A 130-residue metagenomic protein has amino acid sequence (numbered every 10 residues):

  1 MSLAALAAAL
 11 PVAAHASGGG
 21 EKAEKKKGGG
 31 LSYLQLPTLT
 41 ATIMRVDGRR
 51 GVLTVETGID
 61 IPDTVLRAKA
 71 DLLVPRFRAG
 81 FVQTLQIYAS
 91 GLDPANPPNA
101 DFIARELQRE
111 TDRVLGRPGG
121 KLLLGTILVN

Functional and structural regions predicted by a protein language model:
M1-N130: Flexible, low-complexity charged segments
